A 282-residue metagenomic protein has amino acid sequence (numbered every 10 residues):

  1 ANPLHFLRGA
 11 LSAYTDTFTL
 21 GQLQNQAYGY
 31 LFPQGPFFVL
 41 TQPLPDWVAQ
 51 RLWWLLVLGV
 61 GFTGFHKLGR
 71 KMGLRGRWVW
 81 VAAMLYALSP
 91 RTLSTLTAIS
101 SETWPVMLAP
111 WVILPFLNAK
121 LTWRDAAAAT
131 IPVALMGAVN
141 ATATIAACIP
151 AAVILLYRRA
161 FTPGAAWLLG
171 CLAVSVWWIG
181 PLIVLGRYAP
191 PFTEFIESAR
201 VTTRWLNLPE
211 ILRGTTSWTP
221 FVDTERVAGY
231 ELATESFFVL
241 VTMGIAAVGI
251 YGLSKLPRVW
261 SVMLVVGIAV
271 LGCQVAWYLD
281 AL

Functional and structural regions predicted by a protein language model:
A1-F62, M84-M107, V201-T224, W277-Y278: Membrane-interface coil-to-helix junctions
P3-F6, A10-T15, L168-S254, W260 (+1 more regions): Periplasmic/ER-lumenal interhelical loops and adjacent helix-loop junctions in multi-pass membrane proteins
P43, R159, I183-P191, L279: Transmembrane helix-loop junctions in multipass membrane proteins, especially transporters and channels
L44-V48, L74, A138, K255: Juxtamembrane loop-transmembrane helix junctions in multi-pass integral membrane proteins, especially the extracellular
V48-L58, R77-V81, T162, A166-L169 (+3 more regions): Alpha-helical transmembrane segments of integral membrane proteins
W54, S101-P105, A147, E231-T242: Alpha-helical transmembrane segments of polytopic membrane proteins
L56-M72, R77-Y157, G164-I183, Y188: Membrane-embedded helix bundles of polyisoprenyl
R158-A165, A246-A281: Membrane-interface helix-loop-helix junctions at transmembrane boundaries of multi-pass membrane enzymes, predominantly
